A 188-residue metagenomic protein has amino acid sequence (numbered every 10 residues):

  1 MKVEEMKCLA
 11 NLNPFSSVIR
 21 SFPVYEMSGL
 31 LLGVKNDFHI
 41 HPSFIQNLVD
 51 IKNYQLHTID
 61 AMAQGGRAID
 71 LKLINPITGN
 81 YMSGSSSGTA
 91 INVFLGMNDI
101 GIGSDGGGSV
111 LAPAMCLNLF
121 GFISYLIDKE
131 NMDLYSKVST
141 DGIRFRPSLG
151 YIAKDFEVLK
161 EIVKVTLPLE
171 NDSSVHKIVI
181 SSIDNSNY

Functional and structural regions predicted by a protein language model:
M6-R146: Short glycine/serine-rich loop/turn segments
V24-H41, V165-Y188: Gly/Ser-rich, acidic/histidine-flanked active-site/gating loops
P42-N47, F156, K160, Y188: Well-ordered, non-membrane alpha-helical segments in soluble/globular domains
K129-H176: A short core secondary-structure module
